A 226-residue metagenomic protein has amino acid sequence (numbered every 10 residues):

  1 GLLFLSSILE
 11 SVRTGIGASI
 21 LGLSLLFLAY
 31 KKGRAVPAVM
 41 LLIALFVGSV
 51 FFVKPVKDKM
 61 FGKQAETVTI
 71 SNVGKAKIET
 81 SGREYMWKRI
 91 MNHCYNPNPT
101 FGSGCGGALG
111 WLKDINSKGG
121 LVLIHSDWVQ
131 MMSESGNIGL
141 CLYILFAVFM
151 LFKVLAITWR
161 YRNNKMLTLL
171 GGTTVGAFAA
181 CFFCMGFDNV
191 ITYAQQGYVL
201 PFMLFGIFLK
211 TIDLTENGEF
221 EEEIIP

Functional and structural regions predicted by a protein language model:
G1-V56: Hydrophobic alpha-helical segments of polytopic membrane proteins
L5-V12, M132-S135, G186-F187: Transmembrane helix irregularities
T14-L26, Y143, Q196-F205: Hydrophobic core segments of transmembrane alpha-helices in multi-pass, intramembrane catalytic enzymes
S24, V36, N137-F182: Hydrophobic transmembrane alpha-helices and their immediate junctions
S24-G33, V53, L151-W159, I207-T215: Structural signal for the C-terminal ends of transmembrane alpha-helices and the immediately following loop
V53-I78: Aromatic-rich transmembrane-lumenal/periplasmic boundary elements in polytopic membrane proteins
V73-N92, N96-S135, T158-W159: Long extracytoplasmic/lumenal interhelical loops at the membrane interface of multi-pass membrane proteins
T174-P226: Transmembrane alpha-helices of multi-pass inner-membrane enzymes
